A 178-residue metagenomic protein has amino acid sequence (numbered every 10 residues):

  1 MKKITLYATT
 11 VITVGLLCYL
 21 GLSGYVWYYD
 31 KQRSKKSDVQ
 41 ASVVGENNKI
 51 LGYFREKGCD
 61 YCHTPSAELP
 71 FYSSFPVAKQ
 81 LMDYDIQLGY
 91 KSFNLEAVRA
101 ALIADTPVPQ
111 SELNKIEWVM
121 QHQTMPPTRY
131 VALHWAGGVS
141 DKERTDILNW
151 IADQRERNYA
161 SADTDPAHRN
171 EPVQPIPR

Functional and structural regions predicted by a protein language model:
M1-L6: Positively charged n-region of N-terminal signal peptides that target proteins for export
Y7-Y25: Hydrophobic membrane-insertion alpha-helices, especially the h-region of bacterial N-terminal signal peptides
K31-R55, E68: Electrostatic cytochrome c docking/interface patches
R33, S92, E96-L102, P126-R178: Flexible coil segments in periplasmic/lumen-exposed cytochrome c-class electron-transfer proteins
F54-A67, M125, I147: The canonical Cys-X-X-Cys-His
F71-V77: Short cysteine/histidine-rich zinc-coordinating motifs and their immediately flanking basic loops
Q80-L133: Extracytoplasmic electron-transfer domains, predominantly the class I c-type cytochrome c fold
